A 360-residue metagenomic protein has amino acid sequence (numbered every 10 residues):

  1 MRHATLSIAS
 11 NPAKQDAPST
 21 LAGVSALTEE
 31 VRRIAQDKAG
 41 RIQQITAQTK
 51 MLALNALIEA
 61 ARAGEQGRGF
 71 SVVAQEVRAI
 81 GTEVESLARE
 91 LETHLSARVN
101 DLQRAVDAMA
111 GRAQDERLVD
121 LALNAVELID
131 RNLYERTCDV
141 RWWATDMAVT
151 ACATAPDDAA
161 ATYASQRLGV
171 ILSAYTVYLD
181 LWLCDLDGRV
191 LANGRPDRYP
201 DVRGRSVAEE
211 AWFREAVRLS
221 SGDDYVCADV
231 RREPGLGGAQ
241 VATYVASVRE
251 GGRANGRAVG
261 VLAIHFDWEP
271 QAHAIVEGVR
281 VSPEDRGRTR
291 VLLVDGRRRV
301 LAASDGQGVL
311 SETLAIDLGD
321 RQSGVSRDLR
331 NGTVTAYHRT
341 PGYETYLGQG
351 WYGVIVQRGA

Functional and structural regions predicted by a protein language model:
R2-T46: Cytoplasmic methyl-accepting transducer coiled-coil of chemoreceptors
A35, T46-E90: EAAAR-patterned alpha-helical heptad-repeat segments
Q114-G222: Extracytoplasmic/periplasmic sensory segments of membrane signal-transduction proteins
W143, G188-R195, V294-D305, A336-Y337: Amphipathic coiled-coil signal-relay and dimerization helices
A164-S173, V261-V309: Solvent-exposed, extracytoplasmic
C184, V248-R253, R280, V294 (+1 more regions): Core beta-strand residues in small-molecule sensory/regulatory alpha/beta domains
N193-H265, S326-L329: Extracytoplasmic/periplasmic ligand-binding sensor regions of membrane-associated signaling proteins
Q307, E312-A360: Extracellular/periplasmic juxtamembrane segments that couple receptor/chemosensory ectodomains to their
